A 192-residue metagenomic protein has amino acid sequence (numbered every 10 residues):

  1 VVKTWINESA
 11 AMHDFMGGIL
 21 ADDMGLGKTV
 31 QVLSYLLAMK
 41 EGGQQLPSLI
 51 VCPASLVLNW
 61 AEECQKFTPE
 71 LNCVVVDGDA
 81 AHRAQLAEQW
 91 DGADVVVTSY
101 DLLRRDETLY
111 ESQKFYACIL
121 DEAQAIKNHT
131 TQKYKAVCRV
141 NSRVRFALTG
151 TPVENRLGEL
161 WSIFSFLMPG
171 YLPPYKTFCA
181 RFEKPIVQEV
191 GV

Functional and structural regions predicted by a protein language model:
V1-V190: ASCE P-loop NTPase motor core, strongest for the SF2 helicase catalytic module
